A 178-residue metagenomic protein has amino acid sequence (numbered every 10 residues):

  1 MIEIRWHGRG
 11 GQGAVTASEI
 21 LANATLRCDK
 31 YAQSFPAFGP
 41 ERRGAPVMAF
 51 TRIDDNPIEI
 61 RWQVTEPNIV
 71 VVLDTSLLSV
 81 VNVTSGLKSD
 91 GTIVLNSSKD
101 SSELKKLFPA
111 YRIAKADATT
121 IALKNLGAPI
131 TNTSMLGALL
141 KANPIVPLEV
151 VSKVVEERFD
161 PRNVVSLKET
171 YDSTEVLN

Functional and structural regions predicted by a protein language model:
M1-N178: Active-site cofactor/cluster-binding pocket
